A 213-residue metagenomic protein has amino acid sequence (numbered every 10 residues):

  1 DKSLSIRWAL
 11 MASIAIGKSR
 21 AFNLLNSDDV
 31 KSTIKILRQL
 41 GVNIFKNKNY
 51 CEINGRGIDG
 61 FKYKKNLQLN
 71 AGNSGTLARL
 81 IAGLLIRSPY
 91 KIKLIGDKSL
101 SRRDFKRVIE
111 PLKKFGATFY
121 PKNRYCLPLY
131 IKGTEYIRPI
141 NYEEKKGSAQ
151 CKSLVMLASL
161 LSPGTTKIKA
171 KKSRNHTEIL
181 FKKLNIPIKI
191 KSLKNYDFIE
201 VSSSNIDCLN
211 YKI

Functional and structural regions predicted by a protein language model:
D1-I213: Structural preference for solvent-exposed beta-strand-turn elements and adjacent flexible terminal/loop segments within
